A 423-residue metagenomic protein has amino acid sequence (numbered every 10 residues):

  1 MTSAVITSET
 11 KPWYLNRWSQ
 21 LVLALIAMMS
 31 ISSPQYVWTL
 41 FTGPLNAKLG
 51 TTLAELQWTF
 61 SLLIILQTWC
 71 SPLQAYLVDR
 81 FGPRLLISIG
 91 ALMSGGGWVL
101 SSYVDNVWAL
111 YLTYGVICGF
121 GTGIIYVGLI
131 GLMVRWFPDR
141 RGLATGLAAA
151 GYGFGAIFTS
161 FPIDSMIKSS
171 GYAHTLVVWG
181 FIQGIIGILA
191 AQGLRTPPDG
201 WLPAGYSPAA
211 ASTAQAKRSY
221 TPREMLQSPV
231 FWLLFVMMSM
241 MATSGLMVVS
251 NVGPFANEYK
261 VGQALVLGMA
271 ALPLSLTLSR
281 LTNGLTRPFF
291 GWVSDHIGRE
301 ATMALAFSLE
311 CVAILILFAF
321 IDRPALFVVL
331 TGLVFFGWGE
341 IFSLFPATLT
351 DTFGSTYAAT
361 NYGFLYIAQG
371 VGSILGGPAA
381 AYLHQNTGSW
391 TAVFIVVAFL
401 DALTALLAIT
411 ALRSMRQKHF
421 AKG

Functional and structural regions predicted by a protein language model:
M29, G97, A109-I124, S239 (+1 more regions): Hydrophobic core of transmembrane alpha-helices in multi-pass small-molecule transporters, especially MFS/SLC-type
W38-T42, R223-F290: Extracytoplasmic gate region of multi-pass secondary transporters
L45-N46, L77-V78, F158-S170, A256-N257 (+2 more regions): Interfacial helix-cap and linker-helix signal at transmembrane-aqueous boundaries of multi-pass secondary transporters
W69-V107, S294-E300: Conserved MFS/SLC helix-loop-helix module at the cytosolic interface between two early adjacent transmembrane helices
G123-F137, T145, E340-F353: Intracellular juxtamembrane helix-capping segments at the cytosolic ends of symmetry-related transmembrane helices
Y152-D199: Helix-loop-helix hairpin linking two adjacent transmembrane segments in secondary transporters
A271-T282, P288-T348: C-terminal transmembrane helical hairpin of 12-TM major facilitator-type secondary transporters
T352-T387: A late C-terminal transmembrane helix in Major Facilitator Superfamily
